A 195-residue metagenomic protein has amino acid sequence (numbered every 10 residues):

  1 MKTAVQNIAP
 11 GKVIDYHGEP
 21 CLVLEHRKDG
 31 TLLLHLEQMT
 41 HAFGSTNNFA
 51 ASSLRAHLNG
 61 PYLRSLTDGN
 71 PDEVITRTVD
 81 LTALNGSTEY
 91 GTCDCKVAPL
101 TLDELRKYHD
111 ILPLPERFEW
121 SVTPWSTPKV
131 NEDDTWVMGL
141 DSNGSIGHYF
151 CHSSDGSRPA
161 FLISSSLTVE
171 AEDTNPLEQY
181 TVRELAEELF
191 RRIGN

Functional and structural regions predicted by a protein language model:
M1-P176: Collagenous Gly-X-Y triple-helix signature in extracellular proteins
D173-N195: Short, low-complexity, charged amphipathic interaction modules
